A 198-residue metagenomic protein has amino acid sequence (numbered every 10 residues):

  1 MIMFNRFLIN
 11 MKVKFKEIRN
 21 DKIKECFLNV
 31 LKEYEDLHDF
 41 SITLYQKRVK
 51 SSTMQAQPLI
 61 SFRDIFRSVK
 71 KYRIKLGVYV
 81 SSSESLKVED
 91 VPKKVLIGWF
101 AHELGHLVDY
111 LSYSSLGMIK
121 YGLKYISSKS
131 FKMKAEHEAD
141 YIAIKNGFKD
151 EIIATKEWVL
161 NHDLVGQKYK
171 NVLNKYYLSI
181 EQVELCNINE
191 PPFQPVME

Functional and structural regions predicted by a protein language model:
M1-V69: A metal-dependent hydrolase signature that marks the N-terminal structural subdomain at the beginning of catalytic folds
K14, S85-V91, I126-S128: Short, flexible/disordered intra-domain loops and linkers
D21, D90-V91, V95, K129-M133: Soluble non-cytosolic domains of exported or imported proteins
Q55-K93, Y110: Active-site scaffold of zinc-dependent metalloenzymes
K94, G98-L111: Active-site recognition of the HExxH zinc-binding catalytic motif
D109-H137: Post-HEXXH active-site segment of zinc metalloproteases
K132-K149: An active-site-proximal "capping" alpha-helix that borders the catalytic cofactor pocket
K145-E198: Long, well-structured alpha-helical subdomains associated with metal-dependent extracellular/ecto-lumenal hydrolases
